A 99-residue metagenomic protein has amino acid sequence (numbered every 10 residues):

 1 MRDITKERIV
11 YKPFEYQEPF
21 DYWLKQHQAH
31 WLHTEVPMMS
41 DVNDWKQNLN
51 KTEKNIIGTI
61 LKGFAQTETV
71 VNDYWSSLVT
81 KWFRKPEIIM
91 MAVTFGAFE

Functional and structural regions predicted by a protein language model:
M1-M90: Terminal targeting/low-complexity segments that flank the catalytic cores of oxidoreductases
T94-E99: A generic, well-ordered mixed alpha/beta core segment in the N-terminal half of proteins
